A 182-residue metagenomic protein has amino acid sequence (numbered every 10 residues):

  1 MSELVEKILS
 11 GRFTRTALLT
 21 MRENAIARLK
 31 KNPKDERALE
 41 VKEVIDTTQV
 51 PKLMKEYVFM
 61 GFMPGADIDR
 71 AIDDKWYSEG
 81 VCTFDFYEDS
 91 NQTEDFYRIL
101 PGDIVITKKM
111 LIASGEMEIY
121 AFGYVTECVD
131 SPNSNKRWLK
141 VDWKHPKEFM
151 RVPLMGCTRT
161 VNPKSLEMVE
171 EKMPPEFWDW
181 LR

Functional and structural regions predicted by a protein language model:
S2-E6, K31, R37-I99, E171 (+1 more regions): Compositionally biased, charged N-terminal/linker segments
L9-L19, I26-L39: Charged, low-complexity interaction regions
L18, A25, I45, V105 (+2 more regions): Hydrophobic beta-strand residues in large extracellular and virion-surface proteins
K31, P51, K108-L111, V125-C128: Amphipathic alpha-helical interaction surfaces
K55-E56, P101-I104, Y120: Short, surface-exposed beta-edge/turn micro-motifs
G65, A113, S131: Surface-exposed, flexible loop/turn segments at secondary-structure boundaries
E94-I112: Short coil-to-beta transition motif at edge beta-strands of beta-rich domains
E116-R182: Aromatic- and Lys/Arg-enriched surface recognition patch
